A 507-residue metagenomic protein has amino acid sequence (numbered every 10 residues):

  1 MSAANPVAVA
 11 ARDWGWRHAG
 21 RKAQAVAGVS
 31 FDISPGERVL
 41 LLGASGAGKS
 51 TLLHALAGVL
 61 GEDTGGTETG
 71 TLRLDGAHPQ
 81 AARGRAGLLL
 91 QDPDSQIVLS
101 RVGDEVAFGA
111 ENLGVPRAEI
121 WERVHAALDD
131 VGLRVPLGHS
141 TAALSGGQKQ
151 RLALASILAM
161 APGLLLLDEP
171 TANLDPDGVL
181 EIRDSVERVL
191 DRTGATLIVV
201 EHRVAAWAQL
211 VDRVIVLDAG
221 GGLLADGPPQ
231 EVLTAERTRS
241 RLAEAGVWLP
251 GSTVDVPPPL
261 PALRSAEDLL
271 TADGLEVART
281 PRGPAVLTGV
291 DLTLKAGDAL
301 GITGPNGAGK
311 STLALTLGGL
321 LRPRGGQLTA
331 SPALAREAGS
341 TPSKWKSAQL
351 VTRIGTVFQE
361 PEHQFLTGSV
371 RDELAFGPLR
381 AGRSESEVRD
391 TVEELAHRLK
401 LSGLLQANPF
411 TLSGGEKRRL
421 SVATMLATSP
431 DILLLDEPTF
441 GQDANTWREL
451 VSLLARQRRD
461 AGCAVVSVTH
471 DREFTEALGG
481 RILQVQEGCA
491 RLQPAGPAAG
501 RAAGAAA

Functional and structural regions predicted by a protein language model:
L42-A44, T303-P305: The feature captures the beta-strand-to-loop junction immediately N-terminal to the Walker
A57, G318: Helix-to-loop junction immediately C-terminal to a conserved catalytic motif
A118-P136, S386-L404: Conserved ABC ATPase "signature" region
S140-L144, Q148, N408-L412, E416: Conserved ABC ATPase signature
L154, V422: Hydrophobic anchor residue at the start of the ABC signature
L158, M425-L426: ABC ATPase C-loop
L165-E169, L433-E437: Catalytic Walker B motif of ABC-type/P-loop ATPase nucleotide-binding domains
G221-A245, C489-A507: Conserved beta-strand-loop-alpha-helix hinge in the C-terminal portion of ABC ATPase nucleotide-binding domains
